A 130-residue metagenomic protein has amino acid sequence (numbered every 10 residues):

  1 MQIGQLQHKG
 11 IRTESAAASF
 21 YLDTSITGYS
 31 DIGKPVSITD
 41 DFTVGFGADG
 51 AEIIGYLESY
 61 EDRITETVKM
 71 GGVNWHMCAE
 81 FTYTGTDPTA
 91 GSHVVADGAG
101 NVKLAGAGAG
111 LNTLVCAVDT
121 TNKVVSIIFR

Functional and structural regions predicted by a protein language model:
M1-R130: Surface-exposed, low-hydrophobicity beta-strand/loop segments enriched in small/polar/acidic residues
